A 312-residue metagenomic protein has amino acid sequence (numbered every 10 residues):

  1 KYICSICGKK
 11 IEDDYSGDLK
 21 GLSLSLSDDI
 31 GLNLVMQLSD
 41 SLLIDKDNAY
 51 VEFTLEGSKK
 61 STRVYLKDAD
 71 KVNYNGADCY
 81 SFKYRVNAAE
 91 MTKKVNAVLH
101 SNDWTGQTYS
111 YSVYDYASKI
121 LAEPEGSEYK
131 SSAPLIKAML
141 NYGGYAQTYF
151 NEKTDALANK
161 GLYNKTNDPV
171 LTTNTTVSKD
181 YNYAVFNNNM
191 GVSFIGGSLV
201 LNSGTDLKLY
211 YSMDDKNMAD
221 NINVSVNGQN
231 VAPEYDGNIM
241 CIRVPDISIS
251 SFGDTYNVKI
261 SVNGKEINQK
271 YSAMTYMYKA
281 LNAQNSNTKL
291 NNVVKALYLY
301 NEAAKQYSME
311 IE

Functional and structural regions predicted by a protein language model:
C4: Short cysteine-rich clusters marking metal-coordination/redox-active sites
C7-E312: Short, surface-exposed linear motifs at loops/turns and structural transition points
